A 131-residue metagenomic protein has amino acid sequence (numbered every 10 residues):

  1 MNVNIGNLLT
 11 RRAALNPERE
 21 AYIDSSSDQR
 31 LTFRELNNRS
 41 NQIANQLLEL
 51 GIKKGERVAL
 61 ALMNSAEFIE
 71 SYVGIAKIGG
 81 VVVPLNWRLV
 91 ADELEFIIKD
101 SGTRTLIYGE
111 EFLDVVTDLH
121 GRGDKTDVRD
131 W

Functional and structural regions predicted by a protein language model:
M1, E35, V83-L85: Short, flexible loop segments at the rims of nucleotide/cofactor-binding pockets, characterized by
M1, N16-E18, K54, K99-G102 (+1 more regions): Residue-level preference for short coil/turn positions at secondary-structure junctions
M1-Y22: A short N-terminal helical cap/helix-turn-helix that marks the beginning of AMP-binding/adenylate-forming
N2, A61, L106-G109: Active-site-adjacent beta-strand anchor residues
L9, S71, V116: Aromatic/hydrophobic pocket-lining residues that form π-stacking "cages" and hydrophobic walls in ligand
E18-S65, I69-V73, V90-E95: Conserved AMP-binding/adenylate-forming core of the ANL superfamily
E49-L50, K77-W131: Structural core segment of the AMP-binding/adenylate-forming
